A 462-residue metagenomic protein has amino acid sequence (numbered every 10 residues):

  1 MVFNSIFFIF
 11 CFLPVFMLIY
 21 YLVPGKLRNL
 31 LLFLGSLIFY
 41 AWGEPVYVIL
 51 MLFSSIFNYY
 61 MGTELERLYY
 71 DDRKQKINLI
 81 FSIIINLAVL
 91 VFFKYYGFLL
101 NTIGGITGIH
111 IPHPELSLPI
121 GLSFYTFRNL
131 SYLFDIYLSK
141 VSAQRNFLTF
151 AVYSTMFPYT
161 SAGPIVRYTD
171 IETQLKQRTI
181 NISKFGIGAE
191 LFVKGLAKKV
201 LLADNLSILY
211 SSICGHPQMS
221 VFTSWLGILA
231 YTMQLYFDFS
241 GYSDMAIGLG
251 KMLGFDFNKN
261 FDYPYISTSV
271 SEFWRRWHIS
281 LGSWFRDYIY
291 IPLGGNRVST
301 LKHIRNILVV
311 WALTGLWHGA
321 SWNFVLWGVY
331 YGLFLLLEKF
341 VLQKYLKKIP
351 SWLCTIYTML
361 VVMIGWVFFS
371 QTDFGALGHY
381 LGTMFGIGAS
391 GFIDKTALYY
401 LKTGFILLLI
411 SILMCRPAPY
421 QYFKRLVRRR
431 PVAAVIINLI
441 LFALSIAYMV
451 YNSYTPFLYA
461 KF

Functional and structural regions predicted by a protein language model:
M1-K461: Membrane-embedded transmembrane alpha-helical bundles that form the catalytic cores of multi-pass lipid-modifying
